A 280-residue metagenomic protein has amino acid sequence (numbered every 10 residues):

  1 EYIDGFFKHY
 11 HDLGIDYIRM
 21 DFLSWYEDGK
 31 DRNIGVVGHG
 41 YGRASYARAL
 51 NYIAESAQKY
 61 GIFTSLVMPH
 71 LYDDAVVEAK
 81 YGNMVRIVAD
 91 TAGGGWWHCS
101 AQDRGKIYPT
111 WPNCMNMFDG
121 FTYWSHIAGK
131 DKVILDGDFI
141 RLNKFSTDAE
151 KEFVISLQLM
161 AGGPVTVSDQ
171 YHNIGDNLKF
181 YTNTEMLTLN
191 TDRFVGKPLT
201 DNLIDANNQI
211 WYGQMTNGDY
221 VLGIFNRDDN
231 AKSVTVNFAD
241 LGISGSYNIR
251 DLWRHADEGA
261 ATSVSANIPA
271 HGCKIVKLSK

Functional and structural regions predicted by a protein language model:
E1, L23-S45: The substrate-binding groove and active-site-proximal loops of carbohydrate-active enzymes, especially glycoside
E1-L13, Y17-S24: Active-site-adjacent "subsite" loops/lids of carbohydrate-active enzymes
G5-K8, R48-E55: Alpha-helical scaffolding segments of alpha/beta enzyme cores, especially the outer helices of TIM-barrel or partial
H11, K30-G35, V77-E78, F180-Y181: Short secondary-structure transition/capping segments
F22-Y26, M68-L71: Short, solvent-exposed turn/loop segments enriched in Gly/Ser/Thr/Pro and often Arg
Y26-R32, A47-R48, D73-V76, K232: Extracytoplasmic/secreted cell-surface and envelope-processing proteins
A54-W253, S265-L278: Active-site-proximal substrate-binding groove within the catalytic cores of carbohydrate-active enzymes
W253-A261: Short beta-strand and strand-turn-strand segments in soluble, beta-rich domains
